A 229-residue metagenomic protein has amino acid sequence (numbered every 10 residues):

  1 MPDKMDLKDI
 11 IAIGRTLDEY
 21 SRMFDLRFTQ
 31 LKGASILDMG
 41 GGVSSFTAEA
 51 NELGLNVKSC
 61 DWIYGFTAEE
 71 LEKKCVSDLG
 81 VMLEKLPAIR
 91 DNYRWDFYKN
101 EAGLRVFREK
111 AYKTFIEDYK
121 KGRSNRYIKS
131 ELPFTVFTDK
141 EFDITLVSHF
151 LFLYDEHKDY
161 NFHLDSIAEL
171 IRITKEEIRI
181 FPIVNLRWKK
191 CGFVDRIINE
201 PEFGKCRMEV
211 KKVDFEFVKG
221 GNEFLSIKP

Functional and structural regions predicted by a protein language model:
M1-A34, S45-L53, G65-V81: Class I SAM-dependent methyltransferase Rossmann-like catalytic core, especially the SAM/SAH-binding loop
D38, G42-V43: Conserved glycine-rich SAM-binding loop
E52, N56-N125: Class I S-adenosyl-L-methionine-dependent methyltransferase module
S130-L146: A short acidic, Gly/Pro-enriched loop at the edge of an enzyme's catalytic core that lines a small-molecule cofactor
S148-F152: Residues lining the SAM
Y154-E169: A short, conserved alpha-helix within the catalytic core of class I
S166-L170, T174-V184: Conserved beta-strand signature within the Rossmann-like core of class I S-adenosyl-L-methionine
L186-P229: Class I S-adenosyl-L-methionine
